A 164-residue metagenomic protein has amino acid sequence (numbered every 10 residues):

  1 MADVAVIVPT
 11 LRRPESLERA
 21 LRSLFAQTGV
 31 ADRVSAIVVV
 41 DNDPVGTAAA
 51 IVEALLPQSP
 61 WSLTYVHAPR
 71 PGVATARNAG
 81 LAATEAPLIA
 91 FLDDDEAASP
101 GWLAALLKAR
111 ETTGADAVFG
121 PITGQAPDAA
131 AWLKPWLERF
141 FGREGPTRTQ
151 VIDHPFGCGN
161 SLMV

Functional and structural regions predicted by a protein language model:
M1-A26, D32: N-proximal low-complexity "stem/linker" segments adjacent to membrane-targeting elements
R22-H67: Acidic donor-binding segment of Leloir-type glycosyltransferases
A68-T84: Glycine-rich, basic loop-to-helix element that forms the pyrophosphate-binding segment of sugar-nucleotide handling
I89: Short aromatic/hydrophobic "clamp" motif used to bind/position activated sugar donors
D93-A97: The conserved acidic donor/metal-binding loop of glycosyltransferases
G101-L133: Conserved donor NDP-sugar-binding/catalytic core segment of glycosyltransferases
G120-P121, P135-H154: Short, flexible, basic/aromatic active-site loop/helix in glycosyltransferases
H154-M163: Short glycine- and hydrophobic/aromatic-rich loop-to-beta-strand nucleating segment in the catalytic cores
